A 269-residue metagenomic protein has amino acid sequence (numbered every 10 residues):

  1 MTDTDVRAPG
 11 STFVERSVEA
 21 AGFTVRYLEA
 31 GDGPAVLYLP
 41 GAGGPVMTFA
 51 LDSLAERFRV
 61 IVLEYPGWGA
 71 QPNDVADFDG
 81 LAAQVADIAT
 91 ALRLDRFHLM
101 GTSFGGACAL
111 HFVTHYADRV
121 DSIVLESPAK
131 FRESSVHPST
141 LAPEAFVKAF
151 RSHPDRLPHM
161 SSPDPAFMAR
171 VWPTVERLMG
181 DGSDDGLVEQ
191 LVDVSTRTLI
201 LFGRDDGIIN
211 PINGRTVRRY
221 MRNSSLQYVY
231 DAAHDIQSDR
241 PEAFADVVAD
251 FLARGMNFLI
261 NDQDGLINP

Functional and structural regions predicted by a protein language model:
E19-A70: Conserved HGGG/HGGXW glycine-rich cap/lid loop of the alpha/beta-hydrolase fold
I61-M100, D246: Active-site loop/oxyanion-hole signature of alpha/beta-hydrolase fold enzymes
L110-H115, D121-R151: Flexible "cap/lid" loop of the alpha/beta hydrolase fold
P173-Q190: Active-site nucleophile elbow and catalytic-triad environment of alpha/beta-hydrolase enzymes
V194, I200-F202: Short beta-strand/loop motif that positions the catalytic acidic residue of the alpha/beta-hydrolase fold
T196, N210-R219: Short alpha-helix in the alpha/beta-hydrolase fold that links the catalytic acid
D205-I209, H234: Acidic catalytic loop of the alpha/beta-hydrolase fold
S224-S225, Y230-P269: Catalytic active-site module of serine/aspartate enzymes centered on a nucleophile-bearing elbow/loop
